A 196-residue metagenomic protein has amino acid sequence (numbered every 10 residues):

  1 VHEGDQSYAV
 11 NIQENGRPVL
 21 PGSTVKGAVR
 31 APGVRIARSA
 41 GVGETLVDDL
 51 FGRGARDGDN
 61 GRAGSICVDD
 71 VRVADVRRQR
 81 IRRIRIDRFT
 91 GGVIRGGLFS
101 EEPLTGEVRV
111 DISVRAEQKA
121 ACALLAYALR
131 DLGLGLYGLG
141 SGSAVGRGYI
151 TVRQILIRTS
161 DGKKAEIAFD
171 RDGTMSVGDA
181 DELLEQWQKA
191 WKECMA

Functional and structural regions predicted by a protein language model:
V1-A196: Small/polar/charged residue-enriched interaction surfaces, especially the RNA/DNA-contacting tracks of RNP/CRISPR
